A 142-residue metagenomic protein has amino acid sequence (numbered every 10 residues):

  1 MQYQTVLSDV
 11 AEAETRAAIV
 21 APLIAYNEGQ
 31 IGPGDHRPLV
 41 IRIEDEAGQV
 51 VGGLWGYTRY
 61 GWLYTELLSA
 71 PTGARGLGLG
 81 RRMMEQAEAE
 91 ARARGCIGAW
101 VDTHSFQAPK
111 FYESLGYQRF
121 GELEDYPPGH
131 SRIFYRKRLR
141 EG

Functional and structural regions predicted by a protein language model:
M1-A11, E141-G142: Conserved N-terminal entry element of GNAT/NAT acetyltransferase domains
V10, V20-P33: Helix-loop element at the rim of GNAT/NAT acetyltransferase active sites that forms part of the acceptor-substrate
I19, Y112, Y117: Conserved active-site tyrosine of GNAT-family acetyltransferases
G34, D45-E46, G52-L63, L68-P71: A conserved beta-strand-loop-helix scaffold within acyl/acetyltransferase catalytic domains
V51-G52, G121: A structural microfeature
G76-A89, S114: Conserved acetyl-CoA-binding loop-helix of GNAT-fold acetyltransferases
A91-H104: Conserved GNAT acetyl-CoA-binding A-motif
W100-D102, Q118-F134: Conserved catalytic-core motifs of GNAT/GCN5-like acyltransferases
